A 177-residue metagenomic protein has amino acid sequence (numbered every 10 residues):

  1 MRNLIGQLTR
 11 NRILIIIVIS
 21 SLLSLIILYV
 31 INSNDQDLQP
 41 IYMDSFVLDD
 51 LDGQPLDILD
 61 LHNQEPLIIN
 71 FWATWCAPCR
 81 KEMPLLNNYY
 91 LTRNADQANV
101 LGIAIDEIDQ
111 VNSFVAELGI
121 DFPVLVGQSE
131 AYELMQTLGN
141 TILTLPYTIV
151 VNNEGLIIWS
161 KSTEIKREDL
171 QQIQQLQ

Functional and structural regions predicted by a protein language model:
M1-D49: N-terminal targeting signals for export/organelle localization
S45-L67: A short beta-strand-turn-helix
F46, F71-W72, F114, F122: Conserved hydrophobic/aromatic "anchor" residues that stabilize well-ordered secondary structure elements
Q64-L67, F71-W75, E107: Short pre-active-site segment immediately N-terminal to redox-active cysteine/selenocysteine motifs in thiol-based
T74-K81, Y147: C-type cytochrome heme c attachment motif
K81-G119, S129-Q136: Structural microenvironment flanking redox-active thiols in thiol-disulfide oxidoreductases
A116-D121, G127-Q175: Thiol/disulfide oxidoreductase modules built on the thioredoxin-like
